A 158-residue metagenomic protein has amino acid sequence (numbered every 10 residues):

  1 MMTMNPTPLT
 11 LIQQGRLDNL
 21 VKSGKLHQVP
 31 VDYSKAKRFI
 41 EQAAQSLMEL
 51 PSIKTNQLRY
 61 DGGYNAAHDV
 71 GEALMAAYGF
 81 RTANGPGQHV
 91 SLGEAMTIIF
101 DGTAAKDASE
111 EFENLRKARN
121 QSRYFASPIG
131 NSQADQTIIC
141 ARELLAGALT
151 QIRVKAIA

Functional and structural regions predicted by a protein language model:
M1-A158: Terminal alpha-helical segments
